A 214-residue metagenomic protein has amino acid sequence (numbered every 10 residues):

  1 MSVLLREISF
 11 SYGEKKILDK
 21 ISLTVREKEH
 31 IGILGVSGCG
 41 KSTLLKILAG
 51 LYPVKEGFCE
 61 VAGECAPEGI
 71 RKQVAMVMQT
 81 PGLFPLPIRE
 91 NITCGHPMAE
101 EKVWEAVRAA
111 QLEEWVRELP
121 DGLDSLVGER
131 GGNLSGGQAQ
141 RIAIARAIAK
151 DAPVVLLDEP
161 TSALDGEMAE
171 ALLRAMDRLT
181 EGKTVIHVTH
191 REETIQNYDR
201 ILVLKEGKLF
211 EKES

Functional and structural regions predicted by a protein language model:
K15-K16, E170: Short coil-to-beta microelement around the adenine-binding A-loop and adjacent beta1/P-loop entry of ABC ATPase
L34-V36: The feature captures the beta-strand-to-loop junction immediately N-terminal to the Walker
A49: Helix-to-loop junction immediately C-terminal to a conserved catalytic motif
G57-I70: Conserved ABC transporter NBD signature motif
E60, R89-G128, L173-R174, G182: ABC ATPase nucleotide-binding domain helical subdomain, centered on the C-loop/LSGGQ "ABC signature"
T80-A99, L134, I195: Conserved catalytic motifs of ABC-family nucleotide-binding domains
N91, L126-S214: ABC-family ATPase nucleotide-binding domain "signature/switch" substructure
